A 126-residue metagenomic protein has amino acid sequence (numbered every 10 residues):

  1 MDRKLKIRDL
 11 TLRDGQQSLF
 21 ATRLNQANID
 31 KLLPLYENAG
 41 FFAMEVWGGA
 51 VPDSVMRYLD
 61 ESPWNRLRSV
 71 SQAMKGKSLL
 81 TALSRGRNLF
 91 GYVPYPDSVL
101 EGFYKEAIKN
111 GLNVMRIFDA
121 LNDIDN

Functional and structural regions predicted by a protein language model:
M1, L32-E37, R66-A73: Short amphipathic alpha-helices and their capping/turn segments at secondary-structure boundaries
M1-I7: Generic start-of-chain signal for non-secretory N-termini
R3, A21-N28, L32-L59: Alpha/beta catalytic barrel-like cores
I7, G15, Y36, I117: Conserved, mostly hydrophobic/aromatic
I7, L19, F90: Residue-level signal for pocket-adjacent positions within structured domains
D9, R13-D14, T22: Acidic, glycine/proline-rich low-complexity segments that act as flexible tails and inter-domain linkers
L12, L19, V114-F118: Short glycine-rich or small-residue beta-strand-to-loop segments that form or flank ligand, phosphate, metal/Fe-S
A43, G48-N126: Active-site beta->alpha loop and helix N-cap motifs at the rims of alpha/beta catalytic domains
